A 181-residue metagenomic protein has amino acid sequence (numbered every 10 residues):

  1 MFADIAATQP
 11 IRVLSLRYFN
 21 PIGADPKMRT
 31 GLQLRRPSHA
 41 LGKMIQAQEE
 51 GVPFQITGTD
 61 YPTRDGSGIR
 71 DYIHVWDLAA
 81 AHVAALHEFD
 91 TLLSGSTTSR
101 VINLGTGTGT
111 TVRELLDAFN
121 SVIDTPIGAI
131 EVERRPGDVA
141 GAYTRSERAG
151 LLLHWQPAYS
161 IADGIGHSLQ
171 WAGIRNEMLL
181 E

Functional and structural regions predicted by a protein language model:
M1-I22, G42-E50: Active-site Tyr-X1-5-Lys
A3-Q9, F19-R35, G58-G66: Active-site "gating" loop of Rossmann-like NAD(P)-dependent oxidoreductase/epimerase domains
S38: Gly/Ser/Thr-rich active-site loops/lids in small-molecule metabolic enzymes that frequently grip phosphoryl groups
L41-E181: C-terminal substrate-binding subdomain of Rossmann-fold SDR/epimerase-dehydratase oxidoreductases
